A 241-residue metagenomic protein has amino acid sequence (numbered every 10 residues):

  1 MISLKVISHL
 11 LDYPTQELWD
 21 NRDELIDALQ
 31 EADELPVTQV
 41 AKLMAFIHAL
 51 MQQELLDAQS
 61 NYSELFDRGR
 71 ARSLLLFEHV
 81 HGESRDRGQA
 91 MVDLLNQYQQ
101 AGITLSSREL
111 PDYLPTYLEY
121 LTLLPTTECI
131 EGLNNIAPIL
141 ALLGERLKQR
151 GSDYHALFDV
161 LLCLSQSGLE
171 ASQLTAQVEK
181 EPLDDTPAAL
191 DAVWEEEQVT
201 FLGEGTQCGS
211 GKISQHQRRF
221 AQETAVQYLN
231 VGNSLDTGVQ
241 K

Functional and structural regions predicted by a protein language model:
M1-Y113, L118-K241: Charged, alpha-helix-forming regions
